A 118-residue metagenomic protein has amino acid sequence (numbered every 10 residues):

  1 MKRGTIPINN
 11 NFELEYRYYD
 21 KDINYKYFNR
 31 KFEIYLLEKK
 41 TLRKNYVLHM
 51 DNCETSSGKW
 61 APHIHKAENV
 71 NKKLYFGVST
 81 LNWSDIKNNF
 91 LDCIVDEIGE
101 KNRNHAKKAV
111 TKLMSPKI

Functional and structural regions predicted by a protein language model:
M1-E38: Negatively charged, low-complexity tracts enriched in Asp/Glu with abundant Ser/Thr
G4-T5, Y19, Y46, A61 (+2 more regions): Small/flexible residues
F28-K72: Acidic, aromatic-enriched beta-alpha/helix-loop junctions
C53-I118: Mixed-charge, Lys/Arg-enriched low-complexity segments
